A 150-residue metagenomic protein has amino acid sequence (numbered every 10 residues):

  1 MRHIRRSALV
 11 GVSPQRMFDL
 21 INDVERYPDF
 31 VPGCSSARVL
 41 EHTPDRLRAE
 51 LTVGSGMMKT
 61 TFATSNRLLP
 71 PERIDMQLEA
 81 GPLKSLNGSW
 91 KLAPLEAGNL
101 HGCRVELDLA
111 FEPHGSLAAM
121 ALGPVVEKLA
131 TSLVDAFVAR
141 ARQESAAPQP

Functional and structural regions predicted by a protein language model:
M1-P44, A147-P150: Hydrophobic ligand-binding cavity/cleft-lining segments
R2-S7, R46-R48, T61-A63, R73 (+2 more regions): Intrinsic-disorder/low-complexity, polar/charged segments enriched in Ser/Thr/Lys/Arg/Asp/Glu/Gln
R6-A8, A37, F62-R67, N87-P94 (+1 more regions): Hydrophobic/aromatic beta-strand elements that line small-molecule binding cavities or substrate pockets in beta-rich
P14, L40-D45, L68-P71, K91-R104: A short, structured loop/turn motif at beta-sheet edges
M17, Y27, A49, L107 (+1 more regions): Hydrophobic pocket/interface hotspot
E25, V126, A130, V134-A146: Short amphipathic alpha-helical signal-transduction/dimerization elements
R38-A80, A136, R140, P148: Glycine-rich portal/gate segments that line the openings of hydrophobic small-molecule binding cavities
Q77-S132: Beta-strand/loop substructures that line and gate deep hydrophobic ligand-binding cavities in soluble
